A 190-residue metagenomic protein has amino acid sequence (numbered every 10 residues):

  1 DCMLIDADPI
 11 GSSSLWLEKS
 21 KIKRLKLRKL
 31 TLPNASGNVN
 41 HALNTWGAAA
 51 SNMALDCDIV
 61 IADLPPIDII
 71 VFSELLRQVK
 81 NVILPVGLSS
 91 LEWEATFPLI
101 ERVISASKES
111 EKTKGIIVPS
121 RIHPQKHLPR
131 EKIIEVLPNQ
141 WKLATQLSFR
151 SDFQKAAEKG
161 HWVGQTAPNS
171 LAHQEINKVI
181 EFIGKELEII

Functional and structural regions predicted by a protein language model:
D1-I61, P66, E109, A157-E158: P-loop/Walker-type NTP enzyme "switch/lid" segment
M3-L4, A62, L84, I117-P119: Structural beta-sheet core signal
V71-S90: Inter-motif core of Ras-like GTPase G domains
T96-E111, S120: Conserved C-terminal guanine-recognition region of P-loop GTPase G domains, centered on the G4
R121-Q125, I133-V163: Beta-strand-loop-alpha "switch" segments that mediate conformational coupling across diverse proteins
Q154-I180: Inter-lobe coupling/hinge region of RecA-like P-loop helicase motors
I180-I190: Short, hydrophobic alpha-helical segments
